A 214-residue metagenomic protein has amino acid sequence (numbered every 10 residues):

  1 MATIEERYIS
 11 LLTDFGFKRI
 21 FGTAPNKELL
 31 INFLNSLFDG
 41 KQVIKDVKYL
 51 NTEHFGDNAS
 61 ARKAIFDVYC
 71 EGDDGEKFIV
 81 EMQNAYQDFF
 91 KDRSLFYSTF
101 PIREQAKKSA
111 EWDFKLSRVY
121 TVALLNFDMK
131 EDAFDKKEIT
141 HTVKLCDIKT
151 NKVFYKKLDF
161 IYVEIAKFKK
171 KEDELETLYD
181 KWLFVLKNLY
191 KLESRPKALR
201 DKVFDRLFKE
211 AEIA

Functional and structural regions predicted by a protein language model:
M1-A214: Elongated, amphipathic alpha-helical interaction scaffolds
